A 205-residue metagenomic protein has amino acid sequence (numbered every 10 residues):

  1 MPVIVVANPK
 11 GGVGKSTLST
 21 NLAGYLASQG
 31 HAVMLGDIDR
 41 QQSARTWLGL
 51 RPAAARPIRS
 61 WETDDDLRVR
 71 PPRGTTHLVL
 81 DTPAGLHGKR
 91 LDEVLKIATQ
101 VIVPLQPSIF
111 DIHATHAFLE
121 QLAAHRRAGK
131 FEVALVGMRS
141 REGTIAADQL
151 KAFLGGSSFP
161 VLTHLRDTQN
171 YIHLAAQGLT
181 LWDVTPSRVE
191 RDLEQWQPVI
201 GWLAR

Functional and structural regions predicted by a protein language model:
P2-V13, T20-K96, A175-D183: P-loop/Walker-type NTP enzyme "switch/lid" segment
A32-V33, L78, V101, E132-V133 (+1 more regions): Hydrophobic anchor at the start of a short beta-strand that flanks the dinucleotide cofactor-binding loop
R40-Q42, I109, S140-G143, N170: Conserved nucleotide-binding/hydrolysis micro-motifs of P-loop NTPases
A98-A117, R141-G143: Conserved Switch II/interswitch segment of TRAFAC-class P-loop GTPases
H113-F131, M138: Conserved C-terminal guanine-recognition region of P-loop GTPase G domains, centered on the G4
R141, K151-W182: Beta-strand-loop-alpha "switch" segments that mediate conformational coupling across diverse proteins
L181-R205: NTP-binding/hydrolysis catalytic cores, primarily Walker-type P-loop NTPases
